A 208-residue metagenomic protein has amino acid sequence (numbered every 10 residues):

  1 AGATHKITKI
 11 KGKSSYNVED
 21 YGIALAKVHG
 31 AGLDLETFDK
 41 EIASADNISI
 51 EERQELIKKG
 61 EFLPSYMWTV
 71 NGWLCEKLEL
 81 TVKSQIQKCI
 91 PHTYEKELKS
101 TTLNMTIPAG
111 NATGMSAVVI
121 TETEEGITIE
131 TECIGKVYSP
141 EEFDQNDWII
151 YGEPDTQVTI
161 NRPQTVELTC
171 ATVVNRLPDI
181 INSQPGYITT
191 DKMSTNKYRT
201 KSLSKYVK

Functional and structural regions predicted by a protein language model:
G2-K136, E141-D144, P163, C170: Active-site-lining helix/loop region of Rossmann-like oxidoreductase modules
V137-K208: C-terminal helical cap and adjacent loop that interface with cofactors, partners, or active-site loops
